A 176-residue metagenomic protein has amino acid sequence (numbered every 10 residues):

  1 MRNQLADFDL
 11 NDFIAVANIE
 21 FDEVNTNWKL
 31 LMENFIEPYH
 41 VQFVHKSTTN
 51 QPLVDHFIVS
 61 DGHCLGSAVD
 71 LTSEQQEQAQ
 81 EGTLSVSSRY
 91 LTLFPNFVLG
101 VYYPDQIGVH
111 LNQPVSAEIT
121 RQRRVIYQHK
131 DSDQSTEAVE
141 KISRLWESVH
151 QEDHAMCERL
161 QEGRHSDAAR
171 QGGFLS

Functional and structural regions predicted by a protein language model:
M1-S176: C-terminal catalytic domain of Rieske-type non-heme iron oxygenases
